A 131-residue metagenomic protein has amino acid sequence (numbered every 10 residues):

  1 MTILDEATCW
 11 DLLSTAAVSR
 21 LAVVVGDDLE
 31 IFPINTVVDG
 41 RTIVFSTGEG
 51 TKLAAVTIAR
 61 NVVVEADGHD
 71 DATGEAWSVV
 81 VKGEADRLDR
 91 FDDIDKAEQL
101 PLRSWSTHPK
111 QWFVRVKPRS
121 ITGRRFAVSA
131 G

Functional and structural regions predicted by a protein language model:
M1-R20: Short, basic/aromatic recognition patches
S14-A16, D28-L29, S78, T107-P109: Short solvent-exposed loop/turn micro-motifs enriched in small/polar/acidic residues
A16-G48: Short beta-strand segments
D27, T51-L53, A130: Short, surface-exposed beta-strand-loop junctions and turns on beta-sheet-rich folds
F45-S46, V64, G123: Short hydrophobic/aromatic-rich beta-strand segments that constitute the beta-sheet cores of beta-sandwich/beta-barrel
E49-W112, P118: Short, structured beta-strand-loop surface elements
F113-A130: Charged phosphate-binding loop/patch that engages nucleotide di/tri-phosphates or the phosphate backbone of nucleic
